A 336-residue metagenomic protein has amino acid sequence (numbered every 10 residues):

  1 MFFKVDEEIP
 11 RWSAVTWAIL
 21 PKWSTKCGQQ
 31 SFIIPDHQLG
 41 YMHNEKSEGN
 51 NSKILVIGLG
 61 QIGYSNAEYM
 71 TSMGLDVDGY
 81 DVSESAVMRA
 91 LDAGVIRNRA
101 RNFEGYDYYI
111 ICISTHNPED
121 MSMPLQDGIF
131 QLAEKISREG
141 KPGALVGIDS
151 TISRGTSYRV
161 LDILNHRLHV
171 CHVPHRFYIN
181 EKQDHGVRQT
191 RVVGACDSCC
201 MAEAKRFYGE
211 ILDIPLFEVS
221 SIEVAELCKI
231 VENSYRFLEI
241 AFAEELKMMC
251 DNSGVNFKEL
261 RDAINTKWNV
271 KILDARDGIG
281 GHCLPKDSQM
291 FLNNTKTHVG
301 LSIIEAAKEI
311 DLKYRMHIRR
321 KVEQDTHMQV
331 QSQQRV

Functional and structural regions predicted by a protein language model:
F2, W12, W23, F32-S52 (+3 more regions): NAD(P)-dependent Rossmann-like dehydrogenase/reductase catalytic/cofactor-binding core
W23, G28, F32-R99, E104 (+1 more regions): NAD(P)+-binding Rossmann beta1-loop-alpha1 motif at the extreme N-terminus of oxidoreductases
P35, G40-K46, E139, D162-V173 (+2 more regions): Internal alpha-helical scaffold of NAD(P)-dependent oxidoreductase catalytic cores
I110: N-terminal Rossmann-like NAD(P) cofactor-binding module of classical short-chain dehydrogenase/reductase
I113-S114: Conserved NAD(P)H cofactor-binding loop of Rossmann-fold oxidoreductase domains
N117-I179: Rossmann-like NAD(P)(H) cofactor-binding subdomain of soluble oxidoreductases
